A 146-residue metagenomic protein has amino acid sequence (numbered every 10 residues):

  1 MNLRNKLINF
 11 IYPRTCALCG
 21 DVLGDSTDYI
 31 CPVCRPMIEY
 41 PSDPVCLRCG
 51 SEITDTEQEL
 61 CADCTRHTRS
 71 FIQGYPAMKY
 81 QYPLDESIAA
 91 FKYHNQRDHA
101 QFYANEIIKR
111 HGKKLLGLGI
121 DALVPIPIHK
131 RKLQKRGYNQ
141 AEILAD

Functional and structural regions predicted by a protein language model:
M1-D146: Glycine-rich phosphate/pyrophosphate-handling loop used in enzymes and phosphotransfer proteins
